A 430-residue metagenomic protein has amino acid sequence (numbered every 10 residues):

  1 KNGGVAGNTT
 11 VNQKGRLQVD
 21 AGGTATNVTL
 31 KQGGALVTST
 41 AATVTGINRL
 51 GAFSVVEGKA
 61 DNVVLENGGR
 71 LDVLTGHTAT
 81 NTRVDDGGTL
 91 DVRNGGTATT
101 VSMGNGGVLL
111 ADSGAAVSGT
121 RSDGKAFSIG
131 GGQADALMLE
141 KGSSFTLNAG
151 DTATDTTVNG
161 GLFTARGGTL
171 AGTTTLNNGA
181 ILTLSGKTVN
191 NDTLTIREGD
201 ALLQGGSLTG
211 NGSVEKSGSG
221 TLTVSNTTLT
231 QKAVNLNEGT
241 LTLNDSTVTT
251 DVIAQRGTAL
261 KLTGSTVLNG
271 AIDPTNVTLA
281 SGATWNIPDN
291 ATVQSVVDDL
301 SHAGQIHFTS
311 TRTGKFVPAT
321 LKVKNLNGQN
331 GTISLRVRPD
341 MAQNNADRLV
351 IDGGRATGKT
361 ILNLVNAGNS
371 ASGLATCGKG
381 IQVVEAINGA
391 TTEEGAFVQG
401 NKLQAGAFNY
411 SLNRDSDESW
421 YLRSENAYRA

Functional and structural regions predicted by a protein language model:
A6-V11, L17-V19, A25-L30, L36-T38 (+19 more regions): Fold-core signature of tandem repeat domains
T45-N48, A116-R121, L170-N178, T183-T193 (+5 more regions): Extracellular beta-solenoid/beta-roll
